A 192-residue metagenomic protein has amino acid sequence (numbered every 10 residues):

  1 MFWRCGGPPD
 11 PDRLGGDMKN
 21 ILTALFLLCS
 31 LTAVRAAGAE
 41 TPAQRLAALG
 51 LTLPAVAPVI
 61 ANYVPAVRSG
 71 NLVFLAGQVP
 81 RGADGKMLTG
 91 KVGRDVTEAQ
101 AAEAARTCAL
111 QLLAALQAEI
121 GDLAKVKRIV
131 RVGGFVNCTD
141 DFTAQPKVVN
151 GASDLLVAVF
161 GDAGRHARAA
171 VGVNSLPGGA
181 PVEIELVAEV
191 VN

Functional and structural regions predicted by a protein language model:
M1-D17: Short, Lys/Arg-enriched N-terminal segments with co-localized hydrophobic residues within the first ~10-30 amino acids
F2-R4, L28, N137: The N-terminal extracellular segments of secreted preproproteins, especially immediately downstream of signal
G6-G7, F26, N192: Intrinsic disorder/low-complexity segments
T23-T32: Bacterial N-terminal signal peptides
A36-N192: Short, polar/acidic, helix-capping and beta-turn segments at strand->helix junctions that line the mouths
